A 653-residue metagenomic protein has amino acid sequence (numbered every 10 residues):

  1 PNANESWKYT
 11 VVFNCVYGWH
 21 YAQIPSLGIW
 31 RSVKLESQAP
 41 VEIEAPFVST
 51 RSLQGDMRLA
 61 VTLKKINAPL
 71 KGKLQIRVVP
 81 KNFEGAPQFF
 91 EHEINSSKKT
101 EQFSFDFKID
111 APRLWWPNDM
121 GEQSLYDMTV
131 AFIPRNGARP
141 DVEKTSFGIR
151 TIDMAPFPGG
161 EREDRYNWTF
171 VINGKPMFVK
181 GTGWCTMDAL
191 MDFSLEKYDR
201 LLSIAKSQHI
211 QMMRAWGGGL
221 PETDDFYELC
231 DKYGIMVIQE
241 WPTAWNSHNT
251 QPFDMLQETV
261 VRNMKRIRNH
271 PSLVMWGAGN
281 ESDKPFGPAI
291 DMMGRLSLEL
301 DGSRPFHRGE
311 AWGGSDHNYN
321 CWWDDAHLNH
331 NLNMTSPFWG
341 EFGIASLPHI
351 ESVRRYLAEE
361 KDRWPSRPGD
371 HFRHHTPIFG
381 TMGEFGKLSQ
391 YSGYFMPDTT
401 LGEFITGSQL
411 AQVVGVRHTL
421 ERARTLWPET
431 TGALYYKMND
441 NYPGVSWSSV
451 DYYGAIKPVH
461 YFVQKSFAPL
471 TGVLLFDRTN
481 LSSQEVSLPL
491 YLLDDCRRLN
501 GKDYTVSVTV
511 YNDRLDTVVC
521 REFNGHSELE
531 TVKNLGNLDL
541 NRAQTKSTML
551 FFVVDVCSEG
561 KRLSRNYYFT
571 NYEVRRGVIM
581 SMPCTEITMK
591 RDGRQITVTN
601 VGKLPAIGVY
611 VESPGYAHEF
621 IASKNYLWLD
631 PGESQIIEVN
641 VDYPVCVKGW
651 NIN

Functional and structural regions predicted by a protein language model:
P1-M213, P221, T425-L426, Y461-N653: Secreted/periplasmic carbohydrate-active enzymes, especially glycoside hydrolases
A3-W7, F13-Y17, A22-Q23, F157-D316 (+1 more regions): Active-site mouth of glycoside hydrolases
Y21, E44, D141, V261-G369 (+1 more regions): Active-site region of glycoside hydrolase catalytic domains
P25-G28, W276, A326-K502: Substrate-binding clefts and catalytic carboxylate motifs of secreted carbohydrate-active enzymes
Q38, G218, E281, A311 (+2 more regions): Flexible loop residues that form catalytic and substrate-binding hotspots at small-molecule/glycan-binding clefts
R135-A138, K232-V237, R266-H270, E299-S303 (+3 more regions): Secondary-structure transition/capping motifs at alpha-helix termini and the adjoining loop/turn into the next element
T151-D153, T186, W245, S346 (+1 more regions): Feature marks short, surface-exposed loop/turn motifs that line or immediately flank catalytic pockets and channel
T243, I344, K603: Short, glycine/acidic-enriched loop or turn micro-motifs at the edges of active sites
